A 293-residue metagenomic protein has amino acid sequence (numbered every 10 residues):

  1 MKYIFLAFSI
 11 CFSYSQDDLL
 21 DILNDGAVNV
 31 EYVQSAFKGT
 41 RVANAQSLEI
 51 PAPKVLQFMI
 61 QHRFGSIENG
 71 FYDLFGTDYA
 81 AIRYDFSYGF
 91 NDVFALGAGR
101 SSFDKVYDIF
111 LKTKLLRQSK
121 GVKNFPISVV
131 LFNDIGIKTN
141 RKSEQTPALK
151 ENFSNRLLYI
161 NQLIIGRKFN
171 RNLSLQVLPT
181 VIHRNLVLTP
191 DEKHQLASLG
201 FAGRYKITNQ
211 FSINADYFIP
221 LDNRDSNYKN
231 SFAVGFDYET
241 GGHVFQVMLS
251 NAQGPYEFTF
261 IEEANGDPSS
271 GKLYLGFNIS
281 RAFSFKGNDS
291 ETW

Functional and structural regions predicted by a protein language model:
M1-L19: Bacterial Sec-dependent N-terminal signal peptides
I4-L6, N29, N209: Alpha-helical protein-protein interaction elements
A7-S9, G166, G203: Small side chains
Q16-K150, L157-N161, G166-V177, V181-N185 (+2 more regions): Transmembrane beta-barrel domains of Gram-negative outer membranes and organellar outer membranes
R156, Q195, K206, S226-N227: Low-complexity, polar/charged sequence tracts that form flexible coils or short amphipathic helices and often embed
N172-L173, V177-F218: A mid-sequence, solvent-exposed acidic-amphipathic segment
T208-N214, D225, G242-Q246: Substrate-binding/catalytic groove segments of enzymes that remodel or degrade extracellular structural polymers
